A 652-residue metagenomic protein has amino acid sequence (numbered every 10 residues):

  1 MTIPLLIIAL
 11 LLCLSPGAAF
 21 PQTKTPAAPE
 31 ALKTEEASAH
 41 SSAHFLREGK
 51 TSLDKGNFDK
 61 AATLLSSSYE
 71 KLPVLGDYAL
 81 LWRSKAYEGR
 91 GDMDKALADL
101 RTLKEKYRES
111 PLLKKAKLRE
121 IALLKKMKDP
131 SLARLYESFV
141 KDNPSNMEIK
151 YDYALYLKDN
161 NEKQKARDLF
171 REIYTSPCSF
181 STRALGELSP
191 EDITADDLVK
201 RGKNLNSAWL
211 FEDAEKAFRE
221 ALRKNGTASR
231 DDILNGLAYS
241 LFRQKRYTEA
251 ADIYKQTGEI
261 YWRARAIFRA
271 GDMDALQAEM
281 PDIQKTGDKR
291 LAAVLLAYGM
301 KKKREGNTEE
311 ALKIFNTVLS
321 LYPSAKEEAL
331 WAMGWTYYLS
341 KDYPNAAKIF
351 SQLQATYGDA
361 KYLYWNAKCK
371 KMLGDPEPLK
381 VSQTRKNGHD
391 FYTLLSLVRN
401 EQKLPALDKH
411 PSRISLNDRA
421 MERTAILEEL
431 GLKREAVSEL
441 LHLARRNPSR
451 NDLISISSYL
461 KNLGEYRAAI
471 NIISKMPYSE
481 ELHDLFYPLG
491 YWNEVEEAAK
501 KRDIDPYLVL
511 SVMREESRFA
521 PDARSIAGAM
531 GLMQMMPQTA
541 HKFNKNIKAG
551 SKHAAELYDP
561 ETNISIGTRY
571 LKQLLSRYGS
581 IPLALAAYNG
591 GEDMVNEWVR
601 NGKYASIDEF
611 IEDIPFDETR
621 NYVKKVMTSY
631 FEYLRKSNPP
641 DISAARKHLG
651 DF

Functional and structural regions predicted by a protein language model:
E35-H40, S68-G76, L103-K115, S138-I149 (+8 more regions): Short solvent-exposed coil/turn linkers within tandem alpha-helical repeat scaffolds
S41-S67, D196-E220, G299-R304, R419-H442: Alpha-helical segment of the N-proximal tetratricopeptide repeat
E48, R83, E120, Y153 (+9 more regions): Structural register within alpha-helical repeat arrays
F58, M93, D129-P130, K163 (+9 more regions): TPR-repeat structural position
A61, A96, L132, A166 (+8 more regions): Single-residue signature of alpha-solenoid repeat helices
E279-D282, T286-A292, L296-T317, L321-E327 (+9 more regions): Catalytic glycan-binding domains that act on GlcNAc-containing polysaccharides
